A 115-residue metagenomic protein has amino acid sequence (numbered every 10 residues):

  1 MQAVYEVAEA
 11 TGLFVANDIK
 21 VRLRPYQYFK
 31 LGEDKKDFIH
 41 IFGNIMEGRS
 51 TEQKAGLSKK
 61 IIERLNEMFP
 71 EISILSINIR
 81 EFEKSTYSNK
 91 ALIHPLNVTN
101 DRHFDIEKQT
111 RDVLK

Functional and structural regions predicted by a protein language model:
M1-K115: A domain-level signal for the structural core that forms small-molecule/cofactor-binding pockets and catalytic centers
